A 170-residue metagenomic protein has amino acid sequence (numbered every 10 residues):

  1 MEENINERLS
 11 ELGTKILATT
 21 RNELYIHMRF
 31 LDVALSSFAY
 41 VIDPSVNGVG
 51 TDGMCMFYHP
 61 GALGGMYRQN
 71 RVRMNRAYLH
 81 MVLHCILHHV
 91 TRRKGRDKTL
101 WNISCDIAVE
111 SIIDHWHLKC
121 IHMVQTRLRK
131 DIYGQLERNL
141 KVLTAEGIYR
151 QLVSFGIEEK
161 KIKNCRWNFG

Functional and structural regions predicted by a protein language model:
M1-N75, V82-G170: Short, functionally important secondary-structure microenvironments
